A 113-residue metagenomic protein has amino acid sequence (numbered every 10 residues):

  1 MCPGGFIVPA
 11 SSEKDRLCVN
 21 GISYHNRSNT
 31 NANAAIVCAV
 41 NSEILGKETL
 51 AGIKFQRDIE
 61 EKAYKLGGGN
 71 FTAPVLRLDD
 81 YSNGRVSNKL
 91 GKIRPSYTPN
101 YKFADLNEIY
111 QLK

Functional and structural regions predicted by a protein language model:
M1-K113: Residues forming the flavin
